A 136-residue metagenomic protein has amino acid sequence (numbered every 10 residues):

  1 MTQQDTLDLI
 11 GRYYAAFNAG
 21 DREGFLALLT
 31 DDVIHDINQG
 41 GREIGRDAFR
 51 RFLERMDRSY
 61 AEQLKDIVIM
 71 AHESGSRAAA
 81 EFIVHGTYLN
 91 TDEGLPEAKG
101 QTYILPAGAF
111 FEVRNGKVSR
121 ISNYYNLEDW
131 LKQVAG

Functional and structural regions predicted by a protein language model:
M1-G136: C-terminal and inter-domain tail/linker signature
